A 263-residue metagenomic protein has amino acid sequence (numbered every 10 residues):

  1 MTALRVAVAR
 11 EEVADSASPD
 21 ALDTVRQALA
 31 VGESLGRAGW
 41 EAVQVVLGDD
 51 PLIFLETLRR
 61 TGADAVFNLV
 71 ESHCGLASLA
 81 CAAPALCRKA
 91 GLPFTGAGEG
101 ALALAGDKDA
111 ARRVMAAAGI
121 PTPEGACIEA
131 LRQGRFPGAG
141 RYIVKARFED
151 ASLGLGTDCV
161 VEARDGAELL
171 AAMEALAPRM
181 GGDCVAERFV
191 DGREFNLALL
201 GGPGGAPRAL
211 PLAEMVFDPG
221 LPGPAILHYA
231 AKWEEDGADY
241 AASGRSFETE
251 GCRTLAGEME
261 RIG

Functional and structural regions predicted by a protein language model:
M1-P93, G100, G106, E129-G134: ATP-binding N-terminal substructure of ATP-dependent carboxylate-amine bond-forming enzymes
T2-R10, R59-R60, L102-R193, P203-A206: Active-site nucleotide/adenylate-binding loops and adjacent lid/helix of ATP-dependent enzymes
E12-S16, E149-D150, F247: A short, flexible beta-alpha/helix-coil linker loop
A42, P93-F94, T122, Y142: Hydrophobic beta-strand scaffold residues
V46-G48, G98, A126-E129, R164 (+2 more regions): Residues at the C-termini of beta-strands that transition into short coil/loop
T95-A97, A151-G154, A241: Short small-residue beta-strand/loop micro-motif enriched in glycine and branched aliphatics
R164-E258: Phosphate-binding site of ATP-dependent enzymes
E260-G263: Short, well-ordered amphipathic alpha-helical segments that serve as non-catalytic structural scaffolds within diverse
